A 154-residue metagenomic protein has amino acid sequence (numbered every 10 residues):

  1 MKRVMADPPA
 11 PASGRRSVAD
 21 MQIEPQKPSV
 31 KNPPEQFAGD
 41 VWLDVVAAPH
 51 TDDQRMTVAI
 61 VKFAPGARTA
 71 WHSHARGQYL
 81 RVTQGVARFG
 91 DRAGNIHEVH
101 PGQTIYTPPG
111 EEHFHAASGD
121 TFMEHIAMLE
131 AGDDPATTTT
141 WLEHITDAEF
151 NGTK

Functional and structural regions predicted by a protein language model:
K2-R55, T138-K154: A short, N-terminal "cap"/entry segment at the start of jelly-roll beta-barrel domains of the cupin/DSBH fold
W42-V45, T57-H74: Conserved short histidine dyad/triad with adjacent acidic residue
L43-D44, F89, H125: Short hydrophobic/aromatic-rich beta-strand segments that constitute the beta-sheet cores of beta-sandwich/beta-barrel
T69-W71, F89-G90, T107, E112-G119: Short beta-strand His + acidic residue motifs that chelate non-heme Fe in jelly-roll/DSBH and cupin folds
R76-R88, R92-A93: Glycine- and acidic-residue-biased ligand/ion/polar-headgroup-sensing regions
Y79, Y106, D120-T140: A short hydrophobic beta-strand segment most commonly corresponding to one strand of the jelly-roll/cupin
A93-P109: Short acidic-glycine-tyrosine-enriched beta hairpin
